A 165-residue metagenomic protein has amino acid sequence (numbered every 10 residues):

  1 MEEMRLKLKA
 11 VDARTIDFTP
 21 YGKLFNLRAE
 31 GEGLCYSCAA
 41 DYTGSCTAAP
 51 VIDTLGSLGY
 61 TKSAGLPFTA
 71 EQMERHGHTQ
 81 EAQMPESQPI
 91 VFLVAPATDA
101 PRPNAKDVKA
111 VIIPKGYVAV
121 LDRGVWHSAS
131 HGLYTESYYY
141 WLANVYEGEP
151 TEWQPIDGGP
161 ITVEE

Functional and structural regions predicted by a protein language model:
M1-I113, S128-E165: Active-site region of the double-stranded beta-helix
V125: Short beta-strand-plus-loop segments that form exposed binding edges in beta-rich domains
